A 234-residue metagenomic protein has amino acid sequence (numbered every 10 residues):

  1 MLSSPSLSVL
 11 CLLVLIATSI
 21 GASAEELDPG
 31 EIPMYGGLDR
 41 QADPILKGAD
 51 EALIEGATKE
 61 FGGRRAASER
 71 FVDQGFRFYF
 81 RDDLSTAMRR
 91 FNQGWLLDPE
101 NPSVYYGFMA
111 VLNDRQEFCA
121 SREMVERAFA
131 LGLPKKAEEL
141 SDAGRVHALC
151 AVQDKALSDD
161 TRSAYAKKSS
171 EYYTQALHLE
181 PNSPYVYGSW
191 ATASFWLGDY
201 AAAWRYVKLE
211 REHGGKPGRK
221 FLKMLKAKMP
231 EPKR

Functional and structural regions predicted by a protein language model:
S8-S19: Bacterial N-terminal signal peptides
S23-R81: N-terminal leader/linker segments that initiate helical-solenoid repeat arrays
L27-I32, G48-A52, K59, A66 (+2 more regions): Terminal, low-structured helical/coil segments at or just beyond the last alpha-helical repeat
E60, Q93-G94, R127-A128, Q175-A176 (+1 more regions): Canonical positions in the second alpha-helix
F80, D114, L149-C150, W196 (+1 more regions): Register position in tetratricopeptide repeats
Y105-E180, Y185: Alpha-helical adaptor scaffolds
